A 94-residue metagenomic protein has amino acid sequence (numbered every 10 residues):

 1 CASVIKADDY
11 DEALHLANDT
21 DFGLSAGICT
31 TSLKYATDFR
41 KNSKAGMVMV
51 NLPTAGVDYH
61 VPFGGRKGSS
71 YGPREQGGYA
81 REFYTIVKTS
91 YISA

Functional and structural regions predicted by a protein language model:
C1-A94: Conserved C-terminal structural/oligomerization subdomain of aldehyde/semialdehyde dehydrogenase
